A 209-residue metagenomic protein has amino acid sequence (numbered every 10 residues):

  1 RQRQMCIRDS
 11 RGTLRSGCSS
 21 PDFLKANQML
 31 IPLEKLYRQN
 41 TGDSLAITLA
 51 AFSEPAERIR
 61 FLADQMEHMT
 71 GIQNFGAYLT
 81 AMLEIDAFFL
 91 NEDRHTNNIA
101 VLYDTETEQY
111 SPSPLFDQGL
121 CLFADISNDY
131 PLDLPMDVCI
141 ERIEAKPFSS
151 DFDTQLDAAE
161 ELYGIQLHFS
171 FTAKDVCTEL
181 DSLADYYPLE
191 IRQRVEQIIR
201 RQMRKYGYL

Functional and structural regions predicted by a protein language model:
R1, A77-I85, Q193, Q197: A broad, structural surface signal
Q2-I7: Short, small-residue-biased leader/transition segments that mark boundaries at the very start of proteins
S10-G12: Short beta-strand micro-motifs within the conserved protein kinase catalytic domain, predominantly in the N-lobe
R15-S20: A conserved loop-to-beta-strand element in the N-lobe of protein kinase catalytic cores that borders the ATP-binding
F23-L83: ATP-dependent phospho-/nucleotidyl transfer catalytic cores
E57-S127: Conserved kinase catalytic-core segment
L90, E106-L209: C-terminal catalytic region of ATP-dependent kinase domains
